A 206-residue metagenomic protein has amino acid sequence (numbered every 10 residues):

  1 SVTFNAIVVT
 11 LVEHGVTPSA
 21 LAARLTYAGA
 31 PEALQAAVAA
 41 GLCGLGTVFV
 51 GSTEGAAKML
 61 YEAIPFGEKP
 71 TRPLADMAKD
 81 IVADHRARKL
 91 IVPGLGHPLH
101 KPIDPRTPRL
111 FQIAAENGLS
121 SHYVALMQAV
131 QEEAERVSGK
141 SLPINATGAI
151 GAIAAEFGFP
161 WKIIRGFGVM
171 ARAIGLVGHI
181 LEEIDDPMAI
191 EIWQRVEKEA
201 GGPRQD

Functional and structural regions predicted by a protein language model:
S1-D206: Non-transmembrane, aqueous-exposed alpha-helical and coiled segments at domain scale
